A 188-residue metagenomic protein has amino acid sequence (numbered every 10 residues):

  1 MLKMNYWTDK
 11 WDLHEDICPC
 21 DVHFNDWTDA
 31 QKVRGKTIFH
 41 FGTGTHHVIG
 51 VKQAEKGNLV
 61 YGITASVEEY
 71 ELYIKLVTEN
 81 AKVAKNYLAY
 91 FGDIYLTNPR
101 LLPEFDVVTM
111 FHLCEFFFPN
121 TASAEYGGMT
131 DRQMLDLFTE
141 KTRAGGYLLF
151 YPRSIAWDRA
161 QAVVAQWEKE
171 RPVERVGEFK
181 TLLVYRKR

Functional and structural regions predicted by a protein language model:
M1-K32: Class I SAM-dependent methyltransferase Rossmann-like catalytic core, especially the SAM/SAH-binding loop
V33-H46: Conserved class I S-adenosyl-L-methionine
T45-N58: Conserved SAM-binding loop of SAM-dependent methyltransferases across substrates and taxa, primarily the Class I
L59-A65: Conserved SAM-binding motif I beta-strand of class I
V83-I94: Conserved SAM-binding strand-loop segment of SAM-dependent methyltransferases
Y95-V108: A short acidic, Gly/Pro-enriched loop at the edge of an enzyme's catalytic core that lines a small-molecule cofactor
D106-G128: A short SAM/SAH-binding and catalytic strip from SAM-dependent methyltransferases
S123-A144: A short glycine-rich, Lys/Arg-flanked "PGG" loop and its adjoining helix->strand segment in the class I
